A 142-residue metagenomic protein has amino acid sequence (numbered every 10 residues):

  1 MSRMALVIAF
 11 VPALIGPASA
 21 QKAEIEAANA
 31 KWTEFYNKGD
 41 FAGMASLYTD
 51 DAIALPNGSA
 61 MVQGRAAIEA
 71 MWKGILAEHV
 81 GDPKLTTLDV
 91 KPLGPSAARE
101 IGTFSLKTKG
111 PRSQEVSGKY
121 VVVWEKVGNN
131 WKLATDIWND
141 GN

Functional and structural regions predicted by a protein language model:
A5-L14: Bacterial N-terminal signal peptides
G16-A20: Sec/Tat signal peptide C-region and signal peptidase I cleavage site
K22-A28, D40-S96, S105, K109 (+1 more regions): A solvent-exposed, acidic/Ser-Thr-rich amphipathic alpha-helical stretch
A30-T33: Amphipathic alpha-helical repeat scaffolds
V90-A98, E125-N130: A short, structured loop/turn motif at beta-sheet edges
S117-G141: Short beta-strand edge/turn micro-motifs at domain boundaries
